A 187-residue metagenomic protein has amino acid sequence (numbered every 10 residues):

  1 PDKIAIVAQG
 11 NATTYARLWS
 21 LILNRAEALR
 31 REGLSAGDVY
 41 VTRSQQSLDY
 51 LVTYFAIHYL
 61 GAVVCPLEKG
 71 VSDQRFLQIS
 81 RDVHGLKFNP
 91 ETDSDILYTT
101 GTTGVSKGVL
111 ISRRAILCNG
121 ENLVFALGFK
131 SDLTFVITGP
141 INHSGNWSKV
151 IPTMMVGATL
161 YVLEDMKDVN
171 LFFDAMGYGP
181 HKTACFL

Functional and structural regions predicted by a protein language model:
P1, H84-Y98, V105, G128-T134: Conserved pre-ATP/AMP-binding loop-to-beta segment of ANL
I4-G33, V41, Q45-S47, F55 (+2 more regions): Conserved AMP-binding/adenylate-forming core of the ANL superfamily
I6, V41-R43, Y50, Y54 (+4 more regions): Short beta-strand->loop structural element characteristic of the AMP-binding/adenylate-forming
T14-A16, S94-E121: Conserved AMP-binding A3 loop
R30, L48-P66, L123-F125, S144-V156: Hydrophobic alpha-helical segments in the ANL/AMP-binding
L34-V39, F129-L133: Short helix-loop-beta connector
Y40, I57, D93, T99-T102 (+3 more regions): Conserved S/T- and glycine-rich ATP-binding loop of Class I adenylate-forming
L117-T134, N142-A184: Conserved AMP-binding/adenylation subdomain of ANL enzymes
